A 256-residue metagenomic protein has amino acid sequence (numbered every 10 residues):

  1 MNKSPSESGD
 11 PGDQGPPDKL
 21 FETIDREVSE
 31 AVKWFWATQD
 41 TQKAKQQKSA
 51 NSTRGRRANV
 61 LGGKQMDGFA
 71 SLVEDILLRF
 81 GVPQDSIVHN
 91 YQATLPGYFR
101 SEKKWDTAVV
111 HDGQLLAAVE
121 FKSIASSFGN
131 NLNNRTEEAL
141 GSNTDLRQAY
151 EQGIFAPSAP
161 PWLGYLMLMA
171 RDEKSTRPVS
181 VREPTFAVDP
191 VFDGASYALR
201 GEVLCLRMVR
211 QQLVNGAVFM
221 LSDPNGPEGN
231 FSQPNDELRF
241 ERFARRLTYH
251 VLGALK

Functional and structural regions predicted by a protein language model:
M1-H89: Interdomain/boundary linker segments immediately adjacent to catalytic/signaling cores
Q47, Q114-A118: Active-site-adjacent bridging/hinge elements
G62-A70, R100, N131, R135-E138: Phosphate/oxyanion-binding active-site loops and adjacent basic polyanion-contact surfaces
F69, V73-G81, N143-Y150, R200-Q212 (+3 more regions): Hydrophobic, Leu/Ile/Phe/Ala-enriched alpha-helical segments that form helix-helix packing faces
E74, L78, D223-K256: Low-complexity intrinsically disordered segments
D85-D112: Active-site metal-binding core of divalent-cation-utilizing nuclease and nuclease-like domains
T107-V109, A117-S123, A139: Conserved catalytic cores of phosphodiester-cleaving nucleases, focusing on short active-site segments
G129-G229, Q233-L238: Acidic, metal/cofactor-coordinating or nucleic-acid-engaging core segments within structured domains
